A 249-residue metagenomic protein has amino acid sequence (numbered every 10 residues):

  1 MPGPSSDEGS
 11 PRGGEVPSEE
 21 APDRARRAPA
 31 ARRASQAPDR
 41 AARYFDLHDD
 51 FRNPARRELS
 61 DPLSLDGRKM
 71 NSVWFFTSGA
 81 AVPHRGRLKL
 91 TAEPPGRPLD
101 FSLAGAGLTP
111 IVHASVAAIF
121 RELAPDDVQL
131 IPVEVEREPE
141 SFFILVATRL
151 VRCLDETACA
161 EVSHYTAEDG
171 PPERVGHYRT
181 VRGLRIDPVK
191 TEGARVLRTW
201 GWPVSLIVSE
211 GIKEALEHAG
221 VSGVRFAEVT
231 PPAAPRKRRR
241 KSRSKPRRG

Functional and structural regions predicted by a protein language model:
G3-D7, R12-G13, P17-G249: Phosphate/anion-contacting hairpin/loop surfaces
